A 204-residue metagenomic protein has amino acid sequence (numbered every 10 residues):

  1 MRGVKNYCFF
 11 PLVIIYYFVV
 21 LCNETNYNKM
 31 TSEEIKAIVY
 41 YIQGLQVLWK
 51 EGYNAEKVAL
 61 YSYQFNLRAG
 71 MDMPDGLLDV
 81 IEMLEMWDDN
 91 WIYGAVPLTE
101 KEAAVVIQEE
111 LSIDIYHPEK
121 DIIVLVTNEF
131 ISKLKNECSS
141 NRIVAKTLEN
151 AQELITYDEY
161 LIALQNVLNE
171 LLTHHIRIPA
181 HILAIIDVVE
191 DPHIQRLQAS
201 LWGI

Functional and structural regions predicted by a protein language model:
N6-Y7, I15, A59: Intrinsic disorder/low-complexity segments
I15-V20, Y27-N28: Short terminal hydrophobic/aromatic SLiMs and anchors at protein ends
N23-E24, L48: Extended rod-forming repeat segments used as scaffolds/tethers
M30-Q152, T156-I204: Acidic, Ser/Pro/Thr-rich low-complexity regulatory regions and the short amphipathic helical interaction modules they
